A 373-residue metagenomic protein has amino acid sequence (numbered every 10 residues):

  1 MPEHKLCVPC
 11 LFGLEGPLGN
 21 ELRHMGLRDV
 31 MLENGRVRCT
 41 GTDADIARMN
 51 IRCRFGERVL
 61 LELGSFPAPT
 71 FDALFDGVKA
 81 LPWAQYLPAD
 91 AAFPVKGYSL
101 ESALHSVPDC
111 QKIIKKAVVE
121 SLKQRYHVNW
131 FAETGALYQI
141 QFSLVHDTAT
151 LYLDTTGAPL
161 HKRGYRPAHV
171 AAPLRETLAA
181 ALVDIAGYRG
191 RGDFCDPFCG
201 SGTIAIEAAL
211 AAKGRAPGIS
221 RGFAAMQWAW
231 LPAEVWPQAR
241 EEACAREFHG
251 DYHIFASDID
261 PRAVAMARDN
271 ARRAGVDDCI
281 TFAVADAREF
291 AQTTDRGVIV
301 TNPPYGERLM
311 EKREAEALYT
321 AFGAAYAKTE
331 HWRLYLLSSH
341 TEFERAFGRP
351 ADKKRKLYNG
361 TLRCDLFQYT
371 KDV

Functional and structural regions predicted by a protein language model:
P2-I140, T155-H161, A168, R308-Y358 (+1 more regions): Accessory substrate-recognition/RNA-binding modules or partner subunits associated with SAM-dependent
A84-Y86, E289-R296: Short amphipathic alpha-helix with an adjacent loop that forms part of the alpha/beta core around
L144-T148, K371-V373: Short acidic-glycine loop/turn motifs at beta-strand connectors
L151-G187: SAM-dependent Rossmann-like transferase core, predominantly class I methyltransferases with a strong bias toward
L174-A291, E307-R308, E314: Conserved S-adenosyl-L-methionine
R296-N302: Short SAM/SAH-binding signature in class I
